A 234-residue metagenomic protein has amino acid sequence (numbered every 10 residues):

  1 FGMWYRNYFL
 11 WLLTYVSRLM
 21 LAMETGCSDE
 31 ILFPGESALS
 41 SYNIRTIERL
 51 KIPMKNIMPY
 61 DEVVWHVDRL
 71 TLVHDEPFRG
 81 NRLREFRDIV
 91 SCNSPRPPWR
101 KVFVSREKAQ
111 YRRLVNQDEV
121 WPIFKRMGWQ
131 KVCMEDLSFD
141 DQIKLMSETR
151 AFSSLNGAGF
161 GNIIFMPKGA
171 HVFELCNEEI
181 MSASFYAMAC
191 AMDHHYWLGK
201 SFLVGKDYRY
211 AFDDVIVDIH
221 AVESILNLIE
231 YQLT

Functional and structural regions predicted by a protein language model:
F1-T234: The feature primarily captures lumenal catalytic ectodomains of type II secretory-pathway glycosyltransferases
